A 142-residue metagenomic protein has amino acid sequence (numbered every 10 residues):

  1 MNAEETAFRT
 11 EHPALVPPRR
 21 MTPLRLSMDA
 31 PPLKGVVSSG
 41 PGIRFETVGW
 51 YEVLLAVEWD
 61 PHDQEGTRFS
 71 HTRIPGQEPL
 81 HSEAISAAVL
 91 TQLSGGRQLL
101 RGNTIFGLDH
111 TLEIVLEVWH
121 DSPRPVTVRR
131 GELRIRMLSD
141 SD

Functional and structural regions predicted by a protein language model:
M1-T67, R124-D142: Terminal (often C-terminal
S38, L54-P125, R130, D140-D142: Terminal beta-strand-rich extracellular "head" domains that mediate receptor/glycan or other ligand binding
